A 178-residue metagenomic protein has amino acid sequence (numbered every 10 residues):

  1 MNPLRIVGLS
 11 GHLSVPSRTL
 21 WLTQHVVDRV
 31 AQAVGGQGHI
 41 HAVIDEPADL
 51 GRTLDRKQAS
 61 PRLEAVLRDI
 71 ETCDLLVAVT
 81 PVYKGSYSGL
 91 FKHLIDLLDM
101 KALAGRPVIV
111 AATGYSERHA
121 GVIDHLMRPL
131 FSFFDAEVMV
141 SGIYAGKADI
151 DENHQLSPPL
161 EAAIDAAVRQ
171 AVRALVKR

Functional and structural regions predicted by a protein language model:
M1-D96, P158, A162-V176: N-terminal beta1-alpha1-beta2 submodule of the flavodoxin-like/Rossmannoid cofactor-binding fold
N2-L9, P107, Y144-E152: A short small-residue
R29-A33, L130-E137, G146, A174 (+1 more regions): Change "in soluble alpha/beta enzymes" to "in soluble alpha/beta proteins
H39-L50, F133-D151: Mobile beta-alpha loop/short-helix "lid" or hinge segments that flank ligand
L75-L76, P107-I109: Short, surface-exposed connector motifs at secondary-structure boundaries
M100-A104: Short, conserved loop/helix-junction motifs that constitute active-site signature segments in enzyme catalytic cores
V108-G146, P159-A162: Short, glycine-/small-residue-rich phosphate/pyrophosphate-handling segment
